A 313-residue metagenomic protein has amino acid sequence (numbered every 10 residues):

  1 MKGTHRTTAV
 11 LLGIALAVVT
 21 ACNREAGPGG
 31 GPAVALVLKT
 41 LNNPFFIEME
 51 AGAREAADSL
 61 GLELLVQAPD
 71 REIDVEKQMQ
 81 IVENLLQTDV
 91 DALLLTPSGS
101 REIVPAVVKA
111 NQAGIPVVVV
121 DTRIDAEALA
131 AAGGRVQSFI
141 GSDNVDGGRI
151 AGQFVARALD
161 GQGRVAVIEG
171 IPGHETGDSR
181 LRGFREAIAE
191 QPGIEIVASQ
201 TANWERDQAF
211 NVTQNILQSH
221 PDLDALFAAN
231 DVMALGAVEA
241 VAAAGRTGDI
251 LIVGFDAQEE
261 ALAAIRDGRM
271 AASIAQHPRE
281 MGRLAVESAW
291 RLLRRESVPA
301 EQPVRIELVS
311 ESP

Functional and structural regions predicted by a protein language model:
A9-V19: Bacterial N-terminal signal peptides
C22-E25: Bacterial signal peptide processing site
V34, Q78, S138-V165, A209 (+2 more regions): Hydrophobic alpha-helical segments within soluble ligand-binding/sensing domains
A35-G52, A56, L60, L65-V82 (+5 more regions): Extracytoplasmic "Venus flytrap"
F45-S59, G147-A151, E175-I194, Q208 (+3 more regions): Short, solvent-exposed amphipathic alpha-helices that sit in or adjacent to ligand/effector-binding or catalytic
P97-Q112, F184, V197-A198, A202-A263: Hydrophobic alpha-helical
R101, P105-D146, R157, R164 (+2 more regions): Flexible loop/hinge segments that line or gate small-molecule binding clefts
I168, P172, T176, A187-I188 (+1 more regions): Hinge/cleft segment of the Venus flytrap/periplasmic-binding protein
